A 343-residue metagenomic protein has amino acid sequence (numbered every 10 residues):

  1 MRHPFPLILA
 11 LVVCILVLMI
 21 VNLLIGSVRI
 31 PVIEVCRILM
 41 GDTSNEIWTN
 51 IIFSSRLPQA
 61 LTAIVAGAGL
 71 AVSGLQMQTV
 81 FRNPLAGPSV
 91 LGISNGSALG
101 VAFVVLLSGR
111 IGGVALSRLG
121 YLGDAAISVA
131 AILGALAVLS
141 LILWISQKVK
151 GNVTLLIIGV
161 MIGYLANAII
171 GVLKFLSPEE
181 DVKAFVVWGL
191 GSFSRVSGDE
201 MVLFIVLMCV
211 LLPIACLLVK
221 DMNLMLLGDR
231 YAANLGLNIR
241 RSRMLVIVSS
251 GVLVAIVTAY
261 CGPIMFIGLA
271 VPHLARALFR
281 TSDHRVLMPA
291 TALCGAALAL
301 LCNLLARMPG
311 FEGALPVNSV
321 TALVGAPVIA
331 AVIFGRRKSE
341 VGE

Functional and structural regions predicted by a protein language model:
M1-E343: Alpha-helical transmembrane segments in inner-membrane proteins
